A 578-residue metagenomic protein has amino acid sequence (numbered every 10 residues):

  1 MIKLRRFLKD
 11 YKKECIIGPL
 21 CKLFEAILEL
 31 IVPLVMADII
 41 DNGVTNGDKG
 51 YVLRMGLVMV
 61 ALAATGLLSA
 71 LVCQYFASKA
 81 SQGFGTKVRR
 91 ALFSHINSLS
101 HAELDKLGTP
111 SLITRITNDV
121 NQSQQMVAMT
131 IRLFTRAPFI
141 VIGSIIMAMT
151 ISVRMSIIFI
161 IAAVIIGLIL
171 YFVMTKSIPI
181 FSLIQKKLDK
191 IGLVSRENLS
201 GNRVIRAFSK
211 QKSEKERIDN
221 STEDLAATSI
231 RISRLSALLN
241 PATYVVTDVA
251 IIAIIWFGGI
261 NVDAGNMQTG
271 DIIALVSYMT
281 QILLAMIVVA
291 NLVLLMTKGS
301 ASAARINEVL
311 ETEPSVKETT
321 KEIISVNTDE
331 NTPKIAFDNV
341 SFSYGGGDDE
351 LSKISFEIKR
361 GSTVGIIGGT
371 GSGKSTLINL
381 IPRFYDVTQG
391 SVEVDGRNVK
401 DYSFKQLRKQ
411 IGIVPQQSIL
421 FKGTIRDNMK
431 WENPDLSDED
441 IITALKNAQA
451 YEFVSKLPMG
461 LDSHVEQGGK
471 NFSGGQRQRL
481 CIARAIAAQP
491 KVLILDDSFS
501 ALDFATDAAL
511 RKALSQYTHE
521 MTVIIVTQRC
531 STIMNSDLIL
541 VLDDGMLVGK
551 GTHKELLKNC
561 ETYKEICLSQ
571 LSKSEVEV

Functional and structural regions predicted by a protein language model:
M1-D10, L112: A short amphipathic helical element positioned immediately N-terminal to and/or at the very start of a transmembrane
K9, C15-V72, F76, M149-R154 (+1 more regions): Transmembrane helix-loop-helix hairpins at lipid-water interfaces of multipass membrane proteins, especially the type-1
D10-K13, S98-A102, N118-V127, I131 (+7 more regions): An intracellular "coupling" helix at the cytosolic face of ABC transporter transmembrane type-1 domains
L20, L28-V32, L57, S69 (+4 more regions): Hydrophobic alpha-helical transmembrane segments of ABC transporter permease domains
N46-G47, Q82, R90-T114, N118-V120 (+5 more regions): Short intracellular "coupling" helices and adjacent cytoplasmic loop segments at the cytosolic face of multi-pass
D48-V52, M147-I161, R231-R305, V309-L310: Helix-loop-helix
V326-V578: ABC-type nucleotide-binding domain
